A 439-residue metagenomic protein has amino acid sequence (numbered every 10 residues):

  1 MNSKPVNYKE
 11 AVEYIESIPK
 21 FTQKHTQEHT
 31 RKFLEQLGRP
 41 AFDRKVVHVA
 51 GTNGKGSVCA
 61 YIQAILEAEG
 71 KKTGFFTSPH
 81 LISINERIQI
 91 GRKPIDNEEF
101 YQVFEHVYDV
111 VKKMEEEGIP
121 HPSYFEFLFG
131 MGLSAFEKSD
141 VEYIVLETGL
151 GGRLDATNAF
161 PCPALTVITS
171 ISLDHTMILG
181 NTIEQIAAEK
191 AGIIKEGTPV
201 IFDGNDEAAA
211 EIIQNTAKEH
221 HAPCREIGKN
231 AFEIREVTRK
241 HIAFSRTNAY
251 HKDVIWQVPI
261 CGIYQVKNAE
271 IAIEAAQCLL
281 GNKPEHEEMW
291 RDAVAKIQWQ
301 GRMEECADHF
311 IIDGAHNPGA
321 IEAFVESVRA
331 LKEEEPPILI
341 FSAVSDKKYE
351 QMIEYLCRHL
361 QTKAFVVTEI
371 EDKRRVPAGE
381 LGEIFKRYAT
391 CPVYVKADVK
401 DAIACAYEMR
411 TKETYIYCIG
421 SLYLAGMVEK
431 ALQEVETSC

Functional and structural regions predicted by a protein language model:
M1-G51, V58-K71, F76, K112-I119: Short functional linear segments
L34-E35, R39-F42, A68-P161, M177 (+1 more regions): ATP-dependent carboxylate-amine ligase catalytic core
I62-E67, F136, F385, L432: Hydrophobic alpha-helical packing residues
F76, D203-G204, K218-T238, V258-I263 (+5 more regions): Beta-strand->loop->alpha-helix junctions that form or flank phosphate-binding loops in nucleotide-handling enzymes
E115, D140-E147, P163-I255, A269 (+1 more regions): Acidic, Mg2+-coordinating active-site environments of NTP-dependent enzymes
S139-E142, E333-E334, T411-T414: Short, high-confidence coil segments that cap the C-terminus of an alpha-helix and link into the following beta-strand
Y143-T148, L154-V167, I171-H175, Q185 (+1 more regions): Nucleotide phosphate-binding/pyrophosphate-handling subdomain across enzymes that bind or process nucleotide phosphates
D206-N215, H221-C224, F310, P318 (+1 more regions): C-terminal helical cap/extension that packs against the catalytic core of soluble nucleotide-cofactor enzymes
